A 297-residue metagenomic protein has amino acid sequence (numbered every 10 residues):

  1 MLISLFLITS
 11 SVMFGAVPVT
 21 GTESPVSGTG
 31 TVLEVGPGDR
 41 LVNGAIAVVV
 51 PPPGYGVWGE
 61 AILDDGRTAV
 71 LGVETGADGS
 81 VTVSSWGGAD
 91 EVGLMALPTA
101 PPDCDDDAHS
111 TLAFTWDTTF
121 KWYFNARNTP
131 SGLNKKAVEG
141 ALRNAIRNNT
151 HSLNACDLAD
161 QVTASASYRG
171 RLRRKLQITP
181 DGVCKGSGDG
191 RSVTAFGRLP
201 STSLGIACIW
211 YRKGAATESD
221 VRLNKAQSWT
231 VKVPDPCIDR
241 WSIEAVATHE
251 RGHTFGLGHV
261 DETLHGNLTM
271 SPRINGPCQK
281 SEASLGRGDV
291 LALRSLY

Functional and structural regions predicted by a protein language model:
M1-P18: Secretory targeting and sorting signals
G15-S131, C208: Disordered inhibitory propeptide/activation segment of secreted metzincin zinc metalloprotease zymogens, centered on
W122, N149, L223, H249 (+2 more regions): Divalent metal-coordination and catalytic microenvironments
A126-E139, W229-C237, S242, N275-A283: Second-shell loop/turn segments in exported
R127-T129, L153-C156, Q227-W229, V260-D261 (+2 more regions): Acidic glycine-/aspartate-rich tracts in secreted/extracellular proteins
V138-V246, T254: Metzincin-family zinc-dependent endopeptidase catalytic domain
L153, R251-H265: Catalytic Zn2+-binding segment of zinc metalloproteases
T269-Y297: Post-HExxH zinc-binding segment in Zn-dependent metallohydrolases
